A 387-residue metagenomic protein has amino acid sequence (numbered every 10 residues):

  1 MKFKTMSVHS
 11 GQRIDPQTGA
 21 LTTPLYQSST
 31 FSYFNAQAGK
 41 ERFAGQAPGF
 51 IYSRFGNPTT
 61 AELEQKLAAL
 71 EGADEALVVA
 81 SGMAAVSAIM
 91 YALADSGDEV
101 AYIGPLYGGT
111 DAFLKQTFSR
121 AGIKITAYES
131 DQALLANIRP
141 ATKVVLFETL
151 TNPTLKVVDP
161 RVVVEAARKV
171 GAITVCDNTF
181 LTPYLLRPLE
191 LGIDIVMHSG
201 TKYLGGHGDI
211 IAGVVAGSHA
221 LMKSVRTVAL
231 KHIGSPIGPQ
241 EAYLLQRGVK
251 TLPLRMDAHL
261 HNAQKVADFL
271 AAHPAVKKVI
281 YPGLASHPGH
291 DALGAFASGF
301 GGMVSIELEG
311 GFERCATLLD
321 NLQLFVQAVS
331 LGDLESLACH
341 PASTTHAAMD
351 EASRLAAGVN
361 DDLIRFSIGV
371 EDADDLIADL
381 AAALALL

Functional and structural regions predicted by a protein language model:
M1-N57, Q65: N-terminal "arm"/small-domain region of PLP-dependent enzymes with the aminotransferase-like
K2-K4, S10-Q12, P58, A216 (+3 more regions): Positively charged, small/polar-rich N-terminal and surface patches that mediate targeting and assembly and bind
S7-H9, R13-P16, E75-A275, I280 (+1 more regions): Conserved PLP-enzyme active-site core in the AAT-like
Q12-I14, Q27-Y33, F180, K202 (+6 more regions): Glycine-rich beta-alpha junction loops
N35-A84, G109-Q116: Conserved N-terminal alpha-helix of the aminotransferase class I/II PLP-enzyme fold
K115, K124-T126, D320, S336-L387: PLP-dependent enzyme catalytic core of the Aspartate aminotransferase-like
L244-L254, G302-E309, R365-G369: Short, well-ordered beta-strand elements within core beta-sheets of diverse protein domains
Q264-E335, M349-L355: Conserved small-domain helix->loop->beta segment predominantly found in fold-type I
